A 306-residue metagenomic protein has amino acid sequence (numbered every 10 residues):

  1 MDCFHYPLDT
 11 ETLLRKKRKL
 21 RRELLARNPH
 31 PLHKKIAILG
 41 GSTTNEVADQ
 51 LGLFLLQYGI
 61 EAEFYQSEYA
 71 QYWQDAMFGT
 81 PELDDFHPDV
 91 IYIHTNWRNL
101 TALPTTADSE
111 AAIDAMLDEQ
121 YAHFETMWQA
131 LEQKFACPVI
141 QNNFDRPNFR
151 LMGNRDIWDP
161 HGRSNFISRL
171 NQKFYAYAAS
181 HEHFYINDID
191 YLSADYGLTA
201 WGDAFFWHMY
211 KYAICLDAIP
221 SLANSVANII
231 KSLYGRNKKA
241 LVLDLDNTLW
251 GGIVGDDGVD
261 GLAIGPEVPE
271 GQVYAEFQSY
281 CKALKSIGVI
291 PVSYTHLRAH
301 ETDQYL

Functional and structural regions predicted by a protein language model:
M1-H30: Short N-terminal or domain-adjacent regulatory/targeting segments
L24-H33, A48-S67, W73-D217, N224-A240: Alpha-helical cap/lid subdomain in secreted, periplasmic, or secretory-pathway luminal O-acyl-processing enzymes
H33-D49, A70, D246-L249: Catalytic nucleophile-elbow at a beta strand-turn-alpha helix junction centered on a G-D-S/GDSL motif, marking
K239-G251: Asp-based phosphoryl-transfer active-site loop
L249-Y274: Active-site neighborhood of HAD-like aspartate-dependent phosphohydrolases
E267-V289: Short, acidic loop-to-helix structural element flanking the phosphoryl-transfer center in phosphate-processing enzymes
T295-T302: Conserved small/polar residues in nucleotide/adenosyl-binding loops
